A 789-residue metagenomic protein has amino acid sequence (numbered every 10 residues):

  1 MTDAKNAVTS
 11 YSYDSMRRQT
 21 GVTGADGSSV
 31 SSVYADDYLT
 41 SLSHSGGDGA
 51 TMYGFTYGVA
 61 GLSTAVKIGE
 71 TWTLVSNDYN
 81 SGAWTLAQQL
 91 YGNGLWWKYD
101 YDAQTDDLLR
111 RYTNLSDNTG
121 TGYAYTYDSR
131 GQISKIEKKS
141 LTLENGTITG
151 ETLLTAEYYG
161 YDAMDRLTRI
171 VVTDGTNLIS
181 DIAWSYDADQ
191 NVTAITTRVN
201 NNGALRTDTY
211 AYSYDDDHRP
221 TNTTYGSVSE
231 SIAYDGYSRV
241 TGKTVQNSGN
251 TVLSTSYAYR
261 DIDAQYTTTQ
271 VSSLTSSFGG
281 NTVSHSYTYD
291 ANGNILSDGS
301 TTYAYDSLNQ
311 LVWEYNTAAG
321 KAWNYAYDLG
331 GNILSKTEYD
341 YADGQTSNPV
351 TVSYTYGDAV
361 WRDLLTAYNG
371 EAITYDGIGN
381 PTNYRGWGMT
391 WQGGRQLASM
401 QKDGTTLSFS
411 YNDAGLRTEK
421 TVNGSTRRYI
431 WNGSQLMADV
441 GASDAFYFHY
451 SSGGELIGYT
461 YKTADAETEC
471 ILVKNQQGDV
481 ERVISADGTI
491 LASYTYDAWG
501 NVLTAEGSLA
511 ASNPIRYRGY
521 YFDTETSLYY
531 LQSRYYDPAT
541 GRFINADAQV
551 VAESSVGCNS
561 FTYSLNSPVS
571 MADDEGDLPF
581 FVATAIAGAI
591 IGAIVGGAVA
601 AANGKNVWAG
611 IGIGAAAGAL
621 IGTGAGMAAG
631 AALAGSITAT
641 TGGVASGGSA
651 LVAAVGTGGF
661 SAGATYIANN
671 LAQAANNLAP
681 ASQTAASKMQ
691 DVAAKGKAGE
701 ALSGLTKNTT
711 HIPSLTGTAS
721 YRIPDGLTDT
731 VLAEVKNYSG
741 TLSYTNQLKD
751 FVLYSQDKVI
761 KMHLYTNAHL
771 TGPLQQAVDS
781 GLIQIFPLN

Functional and structural regions predicted by a protein language model:
M1-D3, A7-G24, S28-T224, S229-F278 (+16 more regions): Beta-strand elements of repeat-based all-beta scaffolds
Y259-D261, V352-D358, D444, Y461-Q532 (+2 more regions): A motif-centric feature for acidic-aromatic and gly/ser/thr-rich catalytic loops and repeats
G393, D413, Q476, D537-A539: A cytosolic small-molecule/anion-sensing beta-strand core signal
R417, V483, N501-L503, R534-R542 (+1 more regions): Short, low-complexity export/processing leader segments characterized by acidic and small residues
E553-S555: Short linker/helix segments within small regulatory modules
E575-A685, N708: Extended, hydrophobic alpha-helical membrane-active domains that insert into or remodel lipid bilayers
K605, T665-N789: Catalytic toxin/effector domains delivered as secreted proteins or via bacterial secretion systems
